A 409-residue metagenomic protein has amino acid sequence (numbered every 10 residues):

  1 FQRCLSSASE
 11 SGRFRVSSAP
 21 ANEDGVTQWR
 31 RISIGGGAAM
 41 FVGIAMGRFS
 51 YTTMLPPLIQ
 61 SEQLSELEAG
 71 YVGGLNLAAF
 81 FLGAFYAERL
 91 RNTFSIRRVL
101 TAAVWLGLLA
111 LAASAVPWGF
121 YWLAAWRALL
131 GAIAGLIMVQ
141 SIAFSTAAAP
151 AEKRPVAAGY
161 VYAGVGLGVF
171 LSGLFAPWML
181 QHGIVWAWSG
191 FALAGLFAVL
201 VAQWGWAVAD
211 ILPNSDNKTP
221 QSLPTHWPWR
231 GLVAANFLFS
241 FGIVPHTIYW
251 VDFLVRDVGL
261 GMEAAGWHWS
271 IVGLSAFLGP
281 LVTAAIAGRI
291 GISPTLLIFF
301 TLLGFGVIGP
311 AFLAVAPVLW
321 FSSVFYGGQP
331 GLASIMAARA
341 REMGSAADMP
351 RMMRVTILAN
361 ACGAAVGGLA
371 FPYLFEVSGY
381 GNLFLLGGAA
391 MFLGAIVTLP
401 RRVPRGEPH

Functional and structural regions predicted by a protein language model:
T52, W229-S270: Extracytoplasmic gate region of multi-pass secondary transporters
Q63, V116-Y121, G259, F312-A314: Helix-breaking motifs and short loop linkers at transmembrane-helix boundaries and internal kinks in secondary membrane
G83-S95, G279-G291, F375: Helix-to-loop junctions at the C-terminal end of transmembrane segments in multipass secondary transporters
G83-W118: Conserved MFS/SLC helix-loop-helix module at the cytosolic interface between two early adjacent transmembrane helices
W126-A163: Cytoplasmic helix-loop-helix junction between adjacent transmembrane helices in 12-TM secondary transporters
A151, G159-W206: Helix-loop-helix hairpin linking two adjacent transmembrane segments in secondary transporters
S293-M336: C-terminal transmembrane helical hairpin of 12-TM major facilitator-type secondary transporters
G344-Y380: A late C-terminal transmembrane helix in Major Facilitator Superfamily
